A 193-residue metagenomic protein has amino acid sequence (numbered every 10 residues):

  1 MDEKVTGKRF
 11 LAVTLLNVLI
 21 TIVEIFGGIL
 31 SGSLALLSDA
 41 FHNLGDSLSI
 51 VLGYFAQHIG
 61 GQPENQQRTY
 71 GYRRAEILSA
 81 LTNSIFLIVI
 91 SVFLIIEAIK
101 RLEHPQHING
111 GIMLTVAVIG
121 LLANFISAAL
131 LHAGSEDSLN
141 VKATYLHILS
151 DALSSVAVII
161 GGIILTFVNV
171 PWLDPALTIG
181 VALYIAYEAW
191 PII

Functional and structural regions predicted by a protein language model:
M1-A12, A35, F41, S49-I193: Alpha-helical transmembrane segments and adjacent TM-loop junctions that form the membrane-embedded core of multi-pass
V13-V23: The first (N-terminal) embedded transmembrane alpha-helix
F26-L37: Short, hydrophobic transmembrane alpha-helix segments
